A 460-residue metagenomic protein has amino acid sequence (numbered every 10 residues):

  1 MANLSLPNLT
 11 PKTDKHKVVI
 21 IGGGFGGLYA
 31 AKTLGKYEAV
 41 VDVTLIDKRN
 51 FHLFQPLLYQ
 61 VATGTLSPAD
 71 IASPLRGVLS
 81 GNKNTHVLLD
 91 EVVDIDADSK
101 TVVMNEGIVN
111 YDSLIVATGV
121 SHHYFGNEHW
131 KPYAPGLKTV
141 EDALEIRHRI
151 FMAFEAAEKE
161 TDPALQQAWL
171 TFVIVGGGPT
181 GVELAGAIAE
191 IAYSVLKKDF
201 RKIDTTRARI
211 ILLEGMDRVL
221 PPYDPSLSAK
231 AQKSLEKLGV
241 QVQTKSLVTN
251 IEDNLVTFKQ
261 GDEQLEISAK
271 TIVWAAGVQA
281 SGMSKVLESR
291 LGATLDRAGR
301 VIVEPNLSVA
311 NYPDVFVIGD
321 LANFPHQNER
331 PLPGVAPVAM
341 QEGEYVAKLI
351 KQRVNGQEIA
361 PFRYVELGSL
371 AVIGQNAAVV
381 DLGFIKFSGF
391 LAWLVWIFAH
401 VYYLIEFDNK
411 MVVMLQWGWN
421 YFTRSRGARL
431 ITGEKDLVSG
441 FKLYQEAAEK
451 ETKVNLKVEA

Functional and structural regions predicted by a protein language model:
A2-H86, V93, F172, P179-P222 (+2 more regions): Beta1-alpha1 glycine-rich phosphate/pyrophosphate-binding loop at the start of Rossmann-like nucleotide-binding domains
A2-K17, T85-V173, D262, V273: FAD-binding core/adjacent interface of flavoenzyme oxidoreductases
A2-L4, T13, E38, V338 (+2 more regions): C-terminal, flexible cofactor-proximal segment of oxidoreductases
I21, V109-V120, V248, I267-G277 (+1 more regions): Short hydrophobic core segments
G26, G119-H122, A185, V278-A280: Short glycine-rich anion-binding loops that position phosphate/pyrophosphate groups of nucleotides and phosphorylated
K83-D94, A189-P305, N311, I359: A Rossmann-like FAD-binding core segment of flavoenzymes
P132-T161, N254-L255, E266-Q341: FAD-site-proximal beta/loop scaffold in flavoenzymes
Q166-Y223, L227-K230, Q241-Q243, G334-Q352 (+2 more regions): Rossmann-like dinucleotide-binding core of oxidoreductases
